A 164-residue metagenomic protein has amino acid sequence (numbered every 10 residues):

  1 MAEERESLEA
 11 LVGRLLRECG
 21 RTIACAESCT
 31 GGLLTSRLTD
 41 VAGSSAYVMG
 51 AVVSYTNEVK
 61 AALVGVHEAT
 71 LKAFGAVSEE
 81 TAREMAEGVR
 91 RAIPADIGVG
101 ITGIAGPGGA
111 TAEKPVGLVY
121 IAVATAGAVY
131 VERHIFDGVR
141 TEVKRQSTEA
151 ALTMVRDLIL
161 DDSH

Functional and structural regions predicted by a protein language model:
M1-H164: Short alpha-helical segments enriched in small residues
